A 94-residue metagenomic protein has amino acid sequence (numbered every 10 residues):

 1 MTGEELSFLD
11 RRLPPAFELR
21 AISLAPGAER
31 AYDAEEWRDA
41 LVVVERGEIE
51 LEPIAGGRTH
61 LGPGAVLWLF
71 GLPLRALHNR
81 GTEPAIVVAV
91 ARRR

Functional and structural regions predicted by a protein language model:
M1-P26, A31-Y32, L61-G62: A short, N-terminal "cap"/entry segment at the start of jelly-roll beta-barrel domains of the cupin/DSBH fold
A21, L41, G56-T59: Short, surface-exposed secondary-structure edge patches
E35-L51: Short, conserved beta-strand element in jelly-roll/cupin
A55-L72: Short acidic-glycine-tyrosine-enriched beta hairpin
W68, T82-R94: A short hydrophobic beta-strand segment most commonly corresponding to one strand of the jelly-roll/cupin
A76-R80: Asparagine-centered strand-capping/turn motif at beta-strand->loop junctions
